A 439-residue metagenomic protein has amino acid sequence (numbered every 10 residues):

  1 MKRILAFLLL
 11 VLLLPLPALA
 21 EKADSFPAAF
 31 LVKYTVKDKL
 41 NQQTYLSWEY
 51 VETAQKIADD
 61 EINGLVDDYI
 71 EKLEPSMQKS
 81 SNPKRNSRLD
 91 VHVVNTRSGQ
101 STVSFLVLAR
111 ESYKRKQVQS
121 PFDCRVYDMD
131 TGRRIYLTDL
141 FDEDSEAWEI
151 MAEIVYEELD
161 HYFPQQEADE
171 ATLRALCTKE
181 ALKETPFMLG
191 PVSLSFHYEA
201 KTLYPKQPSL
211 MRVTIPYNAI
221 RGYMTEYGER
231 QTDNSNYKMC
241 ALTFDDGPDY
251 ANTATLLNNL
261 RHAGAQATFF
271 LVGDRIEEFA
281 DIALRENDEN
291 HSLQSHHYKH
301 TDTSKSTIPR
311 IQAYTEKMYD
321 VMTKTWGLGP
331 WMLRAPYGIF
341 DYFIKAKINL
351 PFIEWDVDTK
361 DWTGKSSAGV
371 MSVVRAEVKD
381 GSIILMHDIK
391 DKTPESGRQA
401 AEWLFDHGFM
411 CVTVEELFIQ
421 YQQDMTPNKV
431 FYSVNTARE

Functional and structural regions predicted by a protein language model:
R3-A20: Sec-dependent N-terminal signal peptides of Gram-positive bacterial secreted proteins and lipoproteins
A20-C240, A263: Compositionally biased intrinsically disordered regions enriched in Thr/Gly
V51, Y113-K114, L137-D142, T243 (+6 more regions): Second-shell loop/turn segments in exported
I57, E61, L65, F122 (+14 more regions): Extracytoplasmic/secreted proteins, especially bacterial periplasmic and envelope-associated proteins
Y69-M77, T131, V155-Q166, L260 (+5 more regions): Sec/Tat-exported extracytoplasmic proteins
V107-E111, T131, D139-F141, Y198-A200 (+6 more regions): A mature extracytoplasmic/lumenal domain signature
S145, E277-E278, D288, T301-S433: Catalytic domains of cell-wall/extracellular-matrix polysaccharide-remodeling enzymes, centered on de-N-acetylation
T225-S306, R310-K317, V321-K324, L328 (+1 more regions): Active-site beta->alpha N-cap acidic-glycine motif
